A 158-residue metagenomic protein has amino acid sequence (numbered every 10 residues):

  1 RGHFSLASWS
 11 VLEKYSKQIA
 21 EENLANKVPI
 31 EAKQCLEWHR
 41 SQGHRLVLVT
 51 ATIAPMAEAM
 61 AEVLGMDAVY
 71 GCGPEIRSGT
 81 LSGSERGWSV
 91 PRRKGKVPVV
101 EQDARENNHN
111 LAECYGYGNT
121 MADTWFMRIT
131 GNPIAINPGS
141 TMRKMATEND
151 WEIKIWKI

Functional and structural regions predicted by a protein language model:
R1-V11: Membrane-proximal helical "anchor" segments flanking the first transmembrane region of inner-membrane enzymes
S10-K17, E21-I158: C-terminal cap/substrate-recognition subdomain and adjoining C-terminal extension of metal-dependent phosphatase-like
